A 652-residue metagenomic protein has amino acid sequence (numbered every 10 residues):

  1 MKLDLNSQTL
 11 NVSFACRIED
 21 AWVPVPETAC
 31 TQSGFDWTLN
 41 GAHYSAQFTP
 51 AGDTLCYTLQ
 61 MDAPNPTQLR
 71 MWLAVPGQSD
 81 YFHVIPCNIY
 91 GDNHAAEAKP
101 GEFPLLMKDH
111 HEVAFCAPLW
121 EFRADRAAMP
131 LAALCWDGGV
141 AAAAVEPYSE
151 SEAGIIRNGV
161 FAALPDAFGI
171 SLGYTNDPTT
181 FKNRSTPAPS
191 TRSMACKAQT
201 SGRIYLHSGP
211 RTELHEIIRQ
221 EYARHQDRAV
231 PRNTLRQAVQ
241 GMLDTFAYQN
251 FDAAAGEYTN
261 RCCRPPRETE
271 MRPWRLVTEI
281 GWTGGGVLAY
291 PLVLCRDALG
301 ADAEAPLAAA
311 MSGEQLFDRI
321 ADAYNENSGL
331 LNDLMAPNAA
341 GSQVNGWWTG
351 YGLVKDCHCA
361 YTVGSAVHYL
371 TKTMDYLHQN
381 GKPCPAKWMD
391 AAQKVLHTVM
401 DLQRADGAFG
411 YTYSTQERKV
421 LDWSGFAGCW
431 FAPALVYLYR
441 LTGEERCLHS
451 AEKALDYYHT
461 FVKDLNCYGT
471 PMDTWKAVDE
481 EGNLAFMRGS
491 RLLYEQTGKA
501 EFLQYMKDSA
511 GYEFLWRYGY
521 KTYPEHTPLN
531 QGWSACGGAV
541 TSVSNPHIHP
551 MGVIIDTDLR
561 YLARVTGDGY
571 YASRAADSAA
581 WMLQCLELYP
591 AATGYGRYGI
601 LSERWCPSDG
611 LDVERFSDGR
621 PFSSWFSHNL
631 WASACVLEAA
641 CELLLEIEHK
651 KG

Functional and structural regions predicted by a protein language model:
K2-D390, K394-H397: Carbohydrate-recognition beta-sandwich/jelly-roll modules in extracellular/periplasmic carbohydrate-active proteins
A229, R275-G285, E304-L307, L353-G364 (+11 more regions): Alpha-solenoid helical-repeat scaffolds
L235-R275, A308-M335, K387-F409, E445-G469 (+3 more regions): Long, well-ordered core segments of solenoidal/helical folds
A255-T278, G329-A360, A408-W430, C467-G489 (+2 more regions): Carbohydrate-binding/catalytic loop surfaces
G286-A305, S365-C384, C429-E444, A485-K499 (+3 more regions): Well-ordered alpha-helical scaffold segments within catalytic/enzyme domains
N345-V354, T371-E445, K507-R517: Active-site lining segments of carbohydrate-active enzymes
L402-A405, T442, L455-Y468, M472 (+3 more regions): Non-catalytic carbohydrate-binding regions of carbohydrate-active enzymes
L421-A432, L438-T470, W475-D508: A domain-scale signal for long, ordered structural cores in large, multidomain proteins
